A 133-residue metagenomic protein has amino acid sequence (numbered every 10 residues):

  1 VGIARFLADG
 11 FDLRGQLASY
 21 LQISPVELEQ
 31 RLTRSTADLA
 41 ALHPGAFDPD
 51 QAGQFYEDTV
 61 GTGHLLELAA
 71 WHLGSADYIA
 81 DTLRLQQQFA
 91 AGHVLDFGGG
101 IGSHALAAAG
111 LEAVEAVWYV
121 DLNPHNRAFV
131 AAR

Functional and structural regions predicted by a protein language model:
V1-R133: Conserved N-terminal segment of class I S-adenosyl-L-methionine
